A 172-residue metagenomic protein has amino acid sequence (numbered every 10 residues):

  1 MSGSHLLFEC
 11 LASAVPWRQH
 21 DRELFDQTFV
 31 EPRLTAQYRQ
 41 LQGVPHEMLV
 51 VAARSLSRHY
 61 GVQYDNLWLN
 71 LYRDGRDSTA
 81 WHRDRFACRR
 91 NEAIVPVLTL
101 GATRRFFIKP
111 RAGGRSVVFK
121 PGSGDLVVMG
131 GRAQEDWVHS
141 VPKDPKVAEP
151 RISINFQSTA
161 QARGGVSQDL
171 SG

Functional and structural regions predicted by a protein language model:
M1-G172: Non-heme Fe(II) oxygenase metal-center motifs and adjacent flexible, charged/small-residue loops
